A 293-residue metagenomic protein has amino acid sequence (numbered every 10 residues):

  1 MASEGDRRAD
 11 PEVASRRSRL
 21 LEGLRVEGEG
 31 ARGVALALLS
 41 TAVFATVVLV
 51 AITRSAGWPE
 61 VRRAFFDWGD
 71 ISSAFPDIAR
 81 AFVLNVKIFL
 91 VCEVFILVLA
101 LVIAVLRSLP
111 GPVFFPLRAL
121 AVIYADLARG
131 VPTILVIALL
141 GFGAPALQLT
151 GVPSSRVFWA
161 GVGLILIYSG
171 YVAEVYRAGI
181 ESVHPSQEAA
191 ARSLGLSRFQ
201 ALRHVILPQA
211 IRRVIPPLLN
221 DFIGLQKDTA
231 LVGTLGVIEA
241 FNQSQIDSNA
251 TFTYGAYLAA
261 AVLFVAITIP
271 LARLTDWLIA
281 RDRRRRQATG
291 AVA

Functional and structural regions predicted by a protein language model:
A2-A293: Transmembrane alpha-helices and adjacent helix-loop boundaries
